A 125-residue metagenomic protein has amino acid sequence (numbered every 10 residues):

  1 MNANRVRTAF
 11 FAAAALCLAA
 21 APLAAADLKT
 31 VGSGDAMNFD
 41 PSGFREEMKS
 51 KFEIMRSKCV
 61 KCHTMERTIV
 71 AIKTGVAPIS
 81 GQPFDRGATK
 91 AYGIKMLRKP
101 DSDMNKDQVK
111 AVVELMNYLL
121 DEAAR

Functional and structural regions predicted by a protein language model:
N2-A12: Bacterial N-terminal signal peptides that target proteins for export
L16-A24: C-terminal segment of classical bacterial N-terminal signal peptides
A25-M55: Electrostatic cytochrome c docking/interface patches
V31, R86, E122-R125: Long, compositionally biased, intrinsically disordered segments
S50, I54, A88-A91, D107 (+1 more regions): Extracytoplasmic/secreted proteins, especially bacterial periplasmic and envelope-associated proteins
K51-F52, T64-P100: Gly/Gly-Pro-rich "capping" loops immediately C-terminal to redox-active cysteine motifs in periplasmic/lumenal
R56-E66, V112-M116: The canonical Cys-X-X-Cys-His
D101-R125: C-terminal capping alpha-helices of c-type cytochrome domains
